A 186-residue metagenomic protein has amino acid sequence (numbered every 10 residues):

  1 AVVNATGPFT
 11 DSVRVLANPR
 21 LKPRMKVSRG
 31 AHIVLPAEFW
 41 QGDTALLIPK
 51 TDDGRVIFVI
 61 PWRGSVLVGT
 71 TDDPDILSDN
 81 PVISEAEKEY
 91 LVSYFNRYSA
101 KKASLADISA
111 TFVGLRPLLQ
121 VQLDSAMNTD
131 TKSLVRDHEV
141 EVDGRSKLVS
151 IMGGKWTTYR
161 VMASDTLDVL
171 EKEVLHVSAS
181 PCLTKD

Functional and structural regions predicted by a protein language model:
A1-V2: Conserved beta-strand-loop-beta-strand element in the redox core of flavoprotein oxidoreductases
T6, T10-L67, D73-D186: C-terminal catalytic lobe of FAD-dependent flavoproteins
